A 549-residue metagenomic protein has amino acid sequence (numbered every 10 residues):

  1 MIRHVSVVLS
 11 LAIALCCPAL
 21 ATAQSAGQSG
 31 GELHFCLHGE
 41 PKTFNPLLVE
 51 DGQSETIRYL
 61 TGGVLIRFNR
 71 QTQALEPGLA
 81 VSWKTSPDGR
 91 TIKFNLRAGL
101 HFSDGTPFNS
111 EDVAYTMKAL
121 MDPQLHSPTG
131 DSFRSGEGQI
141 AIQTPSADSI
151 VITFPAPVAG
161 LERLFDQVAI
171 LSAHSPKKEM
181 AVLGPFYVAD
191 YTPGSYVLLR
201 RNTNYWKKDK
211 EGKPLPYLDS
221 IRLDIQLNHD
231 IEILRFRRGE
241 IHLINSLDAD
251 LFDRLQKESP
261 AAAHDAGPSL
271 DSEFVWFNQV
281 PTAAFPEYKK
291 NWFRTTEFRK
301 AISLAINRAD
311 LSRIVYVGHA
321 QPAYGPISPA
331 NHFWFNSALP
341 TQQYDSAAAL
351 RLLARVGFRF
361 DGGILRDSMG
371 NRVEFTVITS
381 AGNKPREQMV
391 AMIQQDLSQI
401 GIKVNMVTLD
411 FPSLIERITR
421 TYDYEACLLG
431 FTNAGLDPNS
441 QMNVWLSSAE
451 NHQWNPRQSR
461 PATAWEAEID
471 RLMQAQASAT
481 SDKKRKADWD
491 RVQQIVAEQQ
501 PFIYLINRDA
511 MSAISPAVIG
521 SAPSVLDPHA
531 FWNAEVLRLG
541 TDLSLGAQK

Functional and structural regions predicted by a protein language model:
S25, N95, T129-S175, D190-T192: Surface-exposed binding/hinge segments that line and control ligand-binding clefts or catalytic entry sites
H34, N109-T116, A147-T153, P185 (+6 more regions): Alpha-helical secondary-structure segments
C36-P87, K118: N-terminal lobe/hinge region of extracytoplasmic solute-binding protein
N69-Q71, R163-R222, D230-I231, F335 (+2 more regions): Gly/Pro-rich hinge or "lid" segments in bacterial periplasmic/extracellular proteins
V81-H126, V151, E232-R235, N291-R294: Aromatic- and charge-enriched surface segment that lines or borders ligand/interaction sites
L120-P123, S127, A141-Q143, A189-R200 (+2 more regions): Extracellular/periplasmic solute-recognition and catalytic clefts
T192-Y196, D265-E273, A301-T341, D345-L350 (+2 more regions): Detector for C-terminal structural segments
Y205-R254, Q394, K403-N405, D410: Ligand-site clamp/hinge motif
